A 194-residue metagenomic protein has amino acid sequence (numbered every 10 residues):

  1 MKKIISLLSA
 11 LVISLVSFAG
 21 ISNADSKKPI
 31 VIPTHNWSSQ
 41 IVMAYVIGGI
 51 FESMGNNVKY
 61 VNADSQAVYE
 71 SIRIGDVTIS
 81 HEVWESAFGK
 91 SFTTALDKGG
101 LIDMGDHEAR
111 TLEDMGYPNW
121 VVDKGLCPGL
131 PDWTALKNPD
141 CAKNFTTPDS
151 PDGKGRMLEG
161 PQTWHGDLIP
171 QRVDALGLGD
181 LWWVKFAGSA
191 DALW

Functional and structural regions predicted by a protein language model:
M1-L8: Bacterial N-terminal signal peptides that target proteins for export
L7, S14-N23: C-terminal segment of classical bacterial N-terminal signal peptides
D25-S39, N56-V61, G153-L158: Short, well-ordered beta-strand elements
W37-S38, N56-R73, V184-W194: Short helix-initiation/N-cap motifs at beta->coil->alpha
S38-N57, R172-V173: Short, polar/charged alpha-helical segment
A44, A63-G99: Pocket-flanking alpha-helical
V77-H81, R156-W194: Ligand-binding pocket segment of bilobal, Venus flytrap-like solute-binding proteins
L101-M157: A conserved helix-loop-strand patch within extracytoplasmic ligand-binding domains of the periplasmic binding
